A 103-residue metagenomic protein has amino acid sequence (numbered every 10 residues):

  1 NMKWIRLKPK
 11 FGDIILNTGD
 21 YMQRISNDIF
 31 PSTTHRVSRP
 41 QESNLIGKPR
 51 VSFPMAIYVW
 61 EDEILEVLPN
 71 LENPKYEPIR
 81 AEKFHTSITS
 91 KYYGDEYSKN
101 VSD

Functional and structural regions predicted by a protein language model:
N1-D103: C-terminal flanking tails of non-heme Fe-dependent oxygenases
